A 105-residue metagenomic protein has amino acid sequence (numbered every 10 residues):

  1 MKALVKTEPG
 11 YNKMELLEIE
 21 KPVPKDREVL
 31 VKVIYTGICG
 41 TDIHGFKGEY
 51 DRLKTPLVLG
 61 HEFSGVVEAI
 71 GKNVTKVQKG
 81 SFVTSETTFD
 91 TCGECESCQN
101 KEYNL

Functional and structural regions predicted by a protein language model:
M1-K2: Extreme N-terminal starter segment of soluble prokaryotic enzymes
E8-G10, K25: Residue-level recognition of beta-strand termini and adjacent short loop/turns
G10-N12, R52, C92, N104: Flexible, glycine-rich phosphate/dinucleotide-binding loops and adjacent beta-alpha linkers at cofactor/substrate
Y11-E15, G40-T41: Short N-terminal binding/cap micro-motifs at the start of the first secondary-structure element
K21-T36, E49-Q99: Glycine-rich beta-strand-centered segment in the early N-terminal region that forms part of a ligand/cofactor-binding
I43, K47, Q99-L105: Iron-sulfur (Fe-S) cluster-binding segments and ferredoxin-like electron-carrier domains, especially [2Fe-2S]
